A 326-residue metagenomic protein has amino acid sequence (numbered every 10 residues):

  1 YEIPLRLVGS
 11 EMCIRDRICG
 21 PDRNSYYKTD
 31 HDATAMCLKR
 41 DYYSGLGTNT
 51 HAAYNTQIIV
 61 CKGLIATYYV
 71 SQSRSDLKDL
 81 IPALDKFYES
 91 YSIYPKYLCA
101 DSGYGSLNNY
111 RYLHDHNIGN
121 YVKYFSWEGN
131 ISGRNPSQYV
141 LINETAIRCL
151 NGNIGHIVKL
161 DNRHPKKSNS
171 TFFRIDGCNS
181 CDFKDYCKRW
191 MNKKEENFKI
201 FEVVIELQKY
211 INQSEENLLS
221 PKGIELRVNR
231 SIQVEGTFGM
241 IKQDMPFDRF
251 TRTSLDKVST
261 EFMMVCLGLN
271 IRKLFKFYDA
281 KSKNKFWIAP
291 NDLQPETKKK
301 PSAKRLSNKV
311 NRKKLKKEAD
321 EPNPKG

Functional and structural regions predicted by a protein language model:
Y1-G9, C13-I14: Single conserved hydrophobic/aromatic residue that forms the stacking wall/gate of nucleotide- or nucleobase-binding
R15-K62, G177: Active-site cores of enzymes that catalyze phosphoryl transfer or operate on phosphate-rich substrates
L46-Y91: Electropositive, glycine- and tryptophan-enriched low-complexity nucleic-acid-binding patches
I58, L80, P95-S106, N120-K123 (+4 more regions): Short, conserved catalytic/metal-binding motifs centered on acidic residues
Y97-R163: Phosphate/diphosphate-binding loops
V140-L160, S220, I224-T260, M264-G268: Short amphipathic alpha-helical "interface-anchor" segments enriched in bulky aromatics
E144-E206: Cysteine-cluster motifs in flexible loop/terminal segments that predominantly coordinate metals
D248-T251, K273-G326: A short, flexible helix-boundary coil/loop motif
